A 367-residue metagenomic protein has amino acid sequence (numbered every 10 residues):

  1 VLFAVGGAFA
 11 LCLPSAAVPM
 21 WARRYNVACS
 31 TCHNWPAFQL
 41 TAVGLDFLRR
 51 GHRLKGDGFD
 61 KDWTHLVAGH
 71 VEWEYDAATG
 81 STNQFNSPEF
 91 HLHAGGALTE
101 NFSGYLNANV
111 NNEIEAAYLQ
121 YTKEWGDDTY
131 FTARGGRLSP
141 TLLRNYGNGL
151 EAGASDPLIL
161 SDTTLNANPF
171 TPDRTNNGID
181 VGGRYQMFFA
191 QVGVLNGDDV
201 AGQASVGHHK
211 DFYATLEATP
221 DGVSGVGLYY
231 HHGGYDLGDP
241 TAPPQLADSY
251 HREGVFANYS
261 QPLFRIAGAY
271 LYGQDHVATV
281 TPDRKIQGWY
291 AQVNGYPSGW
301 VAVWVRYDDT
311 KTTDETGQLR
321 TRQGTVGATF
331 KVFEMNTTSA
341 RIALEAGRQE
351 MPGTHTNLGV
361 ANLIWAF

Functional and structural regions predicted by a protein language model:
L2-A10: Bacterial N-terminal signal peptides
F9-A17: Sec/Tat signal peptide C-region and signal peptidase I cleavage site
V27-P36: The canonical Cys-X-X-Cys-His
A28, V326-V332, H355-F367: Outer-membrane beta-barrel "beta-signal"
A37-A42, W63-V67, V71-Y75, S81-D199 (+6 more regions): Outer membrane beta-barrel
E74-G80, N109-E113, P140-L143, L195-Q203 (+5 more regions): Sequence/structural signature of outer-membrane beta-barrel proteins
S81-Q84, V110-N111, P169-D173, Q203-H209 (+4 more regions): Replace "Gram-negative outer membrane beta-barrel proteins" with "bacterial and organellar outer membrane beta-barrel
Y185, G207, A218-D314, R322: Detector for outer-membrane/organellar transmembrane beta-barrel domains, recognizing the amphipathic beta-strand
